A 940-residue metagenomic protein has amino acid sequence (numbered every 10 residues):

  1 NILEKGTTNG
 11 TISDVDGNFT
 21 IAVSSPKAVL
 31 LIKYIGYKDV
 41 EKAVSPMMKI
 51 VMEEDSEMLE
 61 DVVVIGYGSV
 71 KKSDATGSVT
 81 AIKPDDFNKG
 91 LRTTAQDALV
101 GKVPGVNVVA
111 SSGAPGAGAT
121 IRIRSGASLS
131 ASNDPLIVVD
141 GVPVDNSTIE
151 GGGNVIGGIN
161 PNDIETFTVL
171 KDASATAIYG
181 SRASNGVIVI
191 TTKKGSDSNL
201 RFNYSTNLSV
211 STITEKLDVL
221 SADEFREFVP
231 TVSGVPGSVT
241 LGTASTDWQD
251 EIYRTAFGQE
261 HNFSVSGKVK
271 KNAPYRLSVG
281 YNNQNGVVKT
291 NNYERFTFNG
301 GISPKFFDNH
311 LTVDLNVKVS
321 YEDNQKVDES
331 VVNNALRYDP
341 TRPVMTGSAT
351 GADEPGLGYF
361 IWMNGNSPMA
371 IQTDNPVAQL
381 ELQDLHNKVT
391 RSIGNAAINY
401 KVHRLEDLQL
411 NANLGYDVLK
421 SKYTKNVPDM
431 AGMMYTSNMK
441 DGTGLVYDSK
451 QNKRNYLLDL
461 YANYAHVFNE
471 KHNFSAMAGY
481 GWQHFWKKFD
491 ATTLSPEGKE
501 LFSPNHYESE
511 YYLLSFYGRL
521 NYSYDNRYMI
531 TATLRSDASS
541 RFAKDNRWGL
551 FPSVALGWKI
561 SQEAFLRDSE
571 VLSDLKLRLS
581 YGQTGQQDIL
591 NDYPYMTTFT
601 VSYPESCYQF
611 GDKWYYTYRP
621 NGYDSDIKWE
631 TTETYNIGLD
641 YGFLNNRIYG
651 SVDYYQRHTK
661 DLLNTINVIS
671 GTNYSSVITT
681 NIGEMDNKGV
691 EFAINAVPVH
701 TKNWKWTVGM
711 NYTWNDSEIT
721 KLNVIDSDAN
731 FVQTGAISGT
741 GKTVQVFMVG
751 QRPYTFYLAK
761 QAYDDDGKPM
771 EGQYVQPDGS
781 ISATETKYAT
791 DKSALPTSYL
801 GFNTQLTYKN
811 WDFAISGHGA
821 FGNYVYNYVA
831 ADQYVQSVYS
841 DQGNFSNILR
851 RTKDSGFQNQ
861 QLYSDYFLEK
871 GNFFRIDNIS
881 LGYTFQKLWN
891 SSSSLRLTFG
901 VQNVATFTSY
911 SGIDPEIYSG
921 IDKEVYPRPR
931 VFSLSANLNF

Functional and structural regions predicted by a protein language model:
N1-F306, L311-S320, W362, I393-G394 (+3 more regions): Short, small/polar-rich motifs associated with maturation and membrane association, primarily at protein termini
I32, I137, Y522, F747 (+3 more regions): Short aromatic-centered micro-motifs
F87, D134, R226, P236 (+10 more regions): Extracellular/periplasmic, surface-exposed regions of secreted and cell-surface proteins
N203-T243, Y593, T680, V697-A794 (+1 more regions): Conserved small-residue
D218-L220, V427-D429, T493, I725-D726 (+2 more regions): Short Gly/aromatic-enriched secondary-structure transition segments
G237-V239, Q249, V377, H818-Q902: Extracytoplasmic gating/loop element in the C-terminal half of outer-membrane beta-barrel translocons and assembly
S793-Y826: Glycine-rich, aromatic-lined ligand/substrate-binding cores of catalytic and carbohydrate-binding domains
